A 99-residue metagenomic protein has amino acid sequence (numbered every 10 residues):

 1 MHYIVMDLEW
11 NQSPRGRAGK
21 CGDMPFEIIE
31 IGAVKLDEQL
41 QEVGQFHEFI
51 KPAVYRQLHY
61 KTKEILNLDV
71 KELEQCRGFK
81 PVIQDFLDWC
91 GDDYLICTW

Functional and structural regions predicted by a protein language model:
H2-W99: Conserved non-catalytic scaffold segment of RNase H-like nuclease domains
